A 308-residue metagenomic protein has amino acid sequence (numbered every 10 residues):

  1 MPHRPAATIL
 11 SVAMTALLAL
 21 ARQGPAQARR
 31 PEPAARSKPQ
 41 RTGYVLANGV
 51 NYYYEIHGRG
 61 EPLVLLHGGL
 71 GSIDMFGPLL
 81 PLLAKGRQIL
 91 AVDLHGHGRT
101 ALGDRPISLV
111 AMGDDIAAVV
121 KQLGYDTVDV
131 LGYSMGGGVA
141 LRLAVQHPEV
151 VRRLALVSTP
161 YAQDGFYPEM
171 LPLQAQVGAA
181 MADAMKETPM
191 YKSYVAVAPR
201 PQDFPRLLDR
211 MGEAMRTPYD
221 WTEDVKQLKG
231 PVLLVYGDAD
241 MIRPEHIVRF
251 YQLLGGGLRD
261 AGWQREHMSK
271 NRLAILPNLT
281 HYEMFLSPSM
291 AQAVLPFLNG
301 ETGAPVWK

Functional and structural regions predicted by a protein language model:
P2-H3, I9-L63, G86-R87, T302-K308: Alpha/beta-hydrolase fold catalytic core
V50-R99: Conserved HGGG/HGGXW glycine-rich cap/lid loop of the alpha/beta-hydrolase fold
A91-L131: Active-site loop/oxyanion-hole signature of alpha/beta-hydrolase fold enzymes
G138-Q146, R152-Y191: Flexible "cap/lid" loop of the alpha/beta hydrolase fold
L208-D224: Active-site nucleophile elbow and catalytic-triad environment of alpha/beta-hydrolase enzymes
L228, L234-Y236: Short beta-strand/loop motif that positions the catalytic acidic residue of the alpha/beta-hydrolase fold
D238-L279: Conserved loop-alpha-helix segment in the C-terminal half of the alpha/beta-hydrolase fold that carries the catalytic
H267-K308: Catalytic active-site module of serine/aspartate enzymes centered on a nucleophile-bearing elbow/loop
